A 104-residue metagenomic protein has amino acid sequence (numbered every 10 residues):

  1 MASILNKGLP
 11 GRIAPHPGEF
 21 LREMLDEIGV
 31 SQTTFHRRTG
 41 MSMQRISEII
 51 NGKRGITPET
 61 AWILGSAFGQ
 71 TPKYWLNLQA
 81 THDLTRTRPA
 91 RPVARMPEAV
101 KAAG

Functional and structural regions predicted by a protein language model:
M1-K7, A102-G104: Intrinsically disordered, low-complexity and often Lys/Arg-enriched segments
L5-S31, N77: A short, Lys/Arg-rich alpha-helix, primarily the initiator
M24, R45-E48, Y74-N77: Residue-level recognition of specific faces of alpha-helices
V30-E48: Short alpha-helical DNA-recognition segment
R37, S66, R88, A94-G104: Short juxta-domain linker segments that transition from a proline/glycine-rich, charged coil into a short amphipathic
E59-Q79: DNA major-groove recognition helix of helix-turn-helix/homeodomain DNA-binding modules
Y74-P92: Short amphipathic recognition helices of helix-turn-helix/homeodomain-type DNA-binding modules
